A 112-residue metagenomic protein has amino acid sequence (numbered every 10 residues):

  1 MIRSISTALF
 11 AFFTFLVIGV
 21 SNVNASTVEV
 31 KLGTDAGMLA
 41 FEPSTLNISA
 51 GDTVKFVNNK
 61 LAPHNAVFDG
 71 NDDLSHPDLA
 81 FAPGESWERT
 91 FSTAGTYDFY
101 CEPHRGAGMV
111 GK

Functional and structural regions predicted by a protein language model:
M1-L9: Bacterial N-terminal signal peptides that target proteins for export
I2, V20-K112: Extracytoplasmic copper-binding redox domains, predominantly the cupredoxin/blue-copper superfamily
A8-A11, D69: Intrinsically disordered, low-complexity segments enriched in polar/charged small residues
F10-G19: Bacterial N-terminal signal peptides
